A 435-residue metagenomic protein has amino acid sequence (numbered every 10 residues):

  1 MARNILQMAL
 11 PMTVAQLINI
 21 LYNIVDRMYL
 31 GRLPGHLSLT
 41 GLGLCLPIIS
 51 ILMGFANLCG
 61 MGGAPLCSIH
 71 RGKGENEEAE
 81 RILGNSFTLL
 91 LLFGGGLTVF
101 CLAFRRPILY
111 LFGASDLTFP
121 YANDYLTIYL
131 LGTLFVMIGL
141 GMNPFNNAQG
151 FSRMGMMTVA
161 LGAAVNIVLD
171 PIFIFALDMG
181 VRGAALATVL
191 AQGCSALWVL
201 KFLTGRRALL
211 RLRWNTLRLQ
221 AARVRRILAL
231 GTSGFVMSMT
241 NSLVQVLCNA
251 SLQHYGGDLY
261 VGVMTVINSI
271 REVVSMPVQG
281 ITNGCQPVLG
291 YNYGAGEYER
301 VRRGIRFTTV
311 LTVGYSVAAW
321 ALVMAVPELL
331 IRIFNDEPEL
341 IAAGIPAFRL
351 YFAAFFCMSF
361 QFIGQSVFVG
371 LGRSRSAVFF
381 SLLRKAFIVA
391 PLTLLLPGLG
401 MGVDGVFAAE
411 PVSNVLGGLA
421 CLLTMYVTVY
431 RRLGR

Functional and structural regions predicted by a protein language model:
M1-A9, C67-L134, A176-T232, L289-A354 (+1 more regions): Short alpha-helical transmembrane segments in multi-pass integral membrane proteins
M1-M28, R32-L33, P47-G62, L66 (+6 more regions): N-terminal transmembrane alpha-helices
Q7-D26, I128, G162, A191-S195 (+4 more regions): Transmembrane helical elements of multi-pass membrane transporters/channels
L17, L21-T40, L109-D116, I172-M179 (+5 more regions): Helix-terminus/linker motif at the lipid-water interface of multi-pass membrane proteins
P34-P47, A122, L126, A185 (+3 more regions): Small-residue hotspots at the loop-to-helix junctions and early N-terminal turns of transmembrane alpha-helices
L39-V99, V136-G155, N249, V263-A321 (+2 more regions): Small-residue-rich hydrophobic transmembrane alpha-helices
I51-G54, N166-P171, A196-L200, E272-M276 (+4 more regions): Hydrophobic transmembrane alpha-helices of multi-pass small-molecule transporters
G60, Y129-N147, G155-A163, A184-L197 (+4 more regions): Short runs within selected transmembrane alpha-helices of multi-pass transporters and secretion channels
